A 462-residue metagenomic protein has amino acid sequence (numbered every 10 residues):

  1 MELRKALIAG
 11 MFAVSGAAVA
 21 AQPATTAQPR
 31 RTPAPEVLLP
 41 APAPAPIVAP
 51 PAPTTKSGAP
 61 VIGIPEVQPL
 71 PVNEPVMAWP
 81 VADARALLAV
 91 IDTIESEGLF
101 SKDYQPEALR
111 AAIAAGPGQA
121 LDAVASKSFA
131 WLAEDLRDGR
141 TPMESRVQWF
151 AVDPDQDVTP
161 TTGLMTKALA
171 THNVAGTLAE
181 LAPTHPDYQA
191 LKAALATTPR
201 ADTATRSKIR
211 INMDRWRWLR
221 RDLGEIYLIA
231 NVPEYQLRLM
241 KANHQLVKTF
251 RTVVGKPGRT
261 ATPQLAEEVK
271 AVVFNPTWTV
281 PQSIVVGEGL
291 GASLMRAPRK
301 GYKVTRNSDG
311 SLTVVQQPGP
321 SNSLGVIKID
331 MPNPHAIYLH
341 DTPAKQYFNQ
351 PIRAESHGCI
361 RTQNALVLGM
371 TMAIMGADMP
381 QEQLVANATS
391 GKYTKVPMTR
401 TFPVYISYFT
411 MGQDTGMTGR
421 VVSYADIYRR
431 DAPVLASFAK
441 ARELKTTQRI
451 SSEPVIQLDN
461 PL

Functional and structural regions predicted by a protein language model:
M1-A24: Sec-dependent N-terminal signal peptides
E2, I47, A123, A130 (+3 more regions): Well-ordered beta-sheet/strand-loop patches within structured domains
K5, P23, P29-T32, K300 (+1 more regions): Positively charged, low-complexity intrinsically disordered regions
Q22-T25, P29-A34, Q457-L462: Peripheral peptide segments
T26-P154: Cationic-aromatic interfacial patches
L136, A168-L169: Hydrophobic residues in alpha-helical segments
